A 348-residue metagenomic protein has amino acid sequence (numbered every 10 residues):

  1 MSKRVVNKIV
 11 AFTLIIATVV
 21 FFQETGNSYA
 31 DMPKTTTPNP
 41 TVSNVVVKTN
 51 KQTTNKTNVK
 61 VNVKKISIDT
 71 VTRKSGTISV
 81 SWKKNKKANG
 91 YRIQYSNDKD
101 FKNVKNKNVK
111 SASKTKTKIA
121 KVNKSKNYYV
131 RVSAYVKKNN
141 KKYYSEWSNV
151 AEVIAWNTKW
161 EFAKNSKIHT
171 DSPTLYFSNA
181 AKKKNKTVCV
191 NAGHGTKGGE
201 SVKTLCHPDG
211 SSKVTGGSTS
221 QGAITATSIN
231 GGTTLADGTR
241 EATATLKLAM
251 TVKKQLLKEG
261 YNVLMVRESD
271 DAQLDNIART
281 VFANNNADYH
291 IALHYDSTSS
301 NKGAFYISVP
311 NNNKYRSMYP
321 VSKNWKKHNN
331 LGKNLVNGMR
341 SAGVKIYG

Functional and structural regions predicted by a protein language model:
S2-F12: Bacterial N-terminal signal peptides that target proteins for export
I9, V20-T41, V153-G348: Catalytic-site microenvironment of enzymes that process N-acetyl-hexosamine-containing cell-wall polysaccharides
P40-K87, K141-W156: Pro/Thr/Ser/Gly-rich low-complexity, intrinsically disordered linker/stalk tracts
T77, A88-R92, N127: Exposed beta-strand and adjacent loop surfaces of beta-rich binding modules that mediate intermolecular recognition
A88-N108: Extracellular low-complexity, O-glycosylation-prone stalks/linkers
S113-K118: Short S/T/G- and acidic-enriched coil/turn segments that sit immediately N-terminal to beta-strands in beta-sandwich
I119-Y144: Beta-strand-rich modules
